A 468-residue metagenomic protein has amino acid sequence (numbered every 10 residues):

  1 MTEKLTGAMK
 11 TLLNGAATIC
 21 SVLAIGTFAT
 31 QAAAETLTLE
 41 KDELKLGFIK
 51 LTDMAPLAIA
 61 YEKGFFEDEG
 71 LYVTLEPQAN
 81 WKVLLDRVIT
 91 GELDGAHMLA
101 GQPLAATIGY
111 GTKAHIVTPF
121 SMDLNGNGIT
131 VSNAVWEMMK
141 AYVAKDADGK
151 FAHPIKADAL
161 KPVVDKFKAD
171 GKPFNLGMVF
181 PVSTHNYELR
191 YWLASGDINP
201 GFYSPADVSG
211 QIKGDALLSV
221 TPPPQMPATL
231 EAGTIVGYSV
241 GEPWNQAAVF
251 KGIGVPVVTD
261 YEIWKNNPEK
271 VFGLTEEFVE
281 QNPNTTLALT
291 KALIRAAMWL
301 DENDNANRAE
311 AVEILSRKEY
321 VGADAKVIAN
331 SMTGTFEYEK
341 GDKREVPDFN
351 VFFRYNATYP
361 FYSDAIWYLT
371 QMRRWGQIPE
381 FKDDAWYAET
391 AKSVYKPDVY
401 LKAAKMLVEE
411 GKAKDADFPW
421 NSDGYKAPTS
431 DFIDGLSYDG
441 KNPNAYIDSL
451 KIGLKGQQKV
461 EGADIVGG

Functional and structural regions predicted by a protein language model:
T2-I19: Bacterial N-terminal signal peptides that target proteins for export
I19-A32: C-terminal segment of classical bacterial N-terminal signal peptides
E35-K213, L217-S219, T229-N266, A445: Short, glycine-/small- and polar/acidic-enriched structural segments that line small-molecule recognition paths
L51, Q78-K82, H97, V179-T184 (+4 more regions): Soluble non-cytosolic domains of exported or imported proteins
I129-T130, V271-V279: Short glycine- and hydrophobic/aromatic-rich loop-to-beta-strand nucleating segment in the catalytic cores
H185-E188, P222, M226, W244 (+3 more regions): Internal, well-ordered alpha-helical segments in soluble enzyme and binding-protein domains
E280-D398: Secondary-structure end/capping motifs
I366-G468: Conserved C-terminal helix/tail region of periplasmic/extracytoplasmic solute-binding proteins
